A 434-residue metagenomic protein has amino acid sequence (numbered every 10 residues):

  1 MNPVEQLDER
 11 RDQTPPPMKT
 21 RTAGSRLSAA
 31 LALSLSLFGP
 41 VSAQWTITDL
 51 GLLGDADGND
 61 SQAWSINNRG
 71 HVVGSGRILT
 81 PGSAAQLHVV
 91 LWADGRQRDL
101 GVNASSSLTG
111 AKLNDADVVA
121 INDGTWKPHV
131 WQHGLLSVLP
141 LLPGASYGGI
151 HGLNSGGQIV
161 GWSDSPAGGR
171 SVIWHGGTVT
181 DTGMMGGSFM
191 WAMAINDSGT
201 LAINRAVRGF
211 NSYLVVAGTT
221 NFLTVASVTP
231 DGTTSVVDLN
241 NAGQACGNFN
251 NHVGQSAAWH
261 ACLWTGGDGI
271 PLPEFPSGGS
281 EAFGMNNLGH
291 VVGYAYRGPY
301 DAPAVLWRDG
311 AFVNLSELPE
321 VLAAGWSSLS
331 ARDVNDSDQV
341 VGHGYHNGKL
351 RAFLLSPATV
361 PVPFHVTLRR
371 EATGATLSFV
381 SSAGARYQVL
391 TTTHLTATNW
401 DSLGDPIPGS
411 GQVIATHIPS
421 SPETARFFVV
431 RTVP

Functional and structural regions predicted by a protein language model:
M1-V4, M18, V41: Short hydrophobic transmembrane-like helices used for membrane targeting/insertion
E5-D8, T393: N-terminal regions of proteins, emphasizing targeting and processing segments when present
D8-A29: Bacterial N-terminal signal peptides that target proteins for export
P16, T22-G24, H175, F222 (+6 more regions): Serine/threonine-rich, low-complexity intrinsically disordered segments
S28-P40: Bacterial N-terminal signal peptides
V41-V362: Residue-level hotspots at or immediately adjacent to binding/recognition sites across diverse folds
T359-P434: Short, composition-biased motifs enriched in small/polar/acidic residues
